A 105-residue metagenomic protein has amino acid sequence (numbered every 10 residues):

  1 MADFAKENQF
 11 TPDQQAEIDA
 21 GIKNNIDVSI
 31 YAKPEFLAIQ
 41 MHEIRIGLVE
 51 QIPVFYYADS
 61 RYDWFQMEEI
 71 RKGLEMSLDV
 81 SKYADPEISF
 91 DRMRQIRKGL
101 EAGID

Functional and structural regions predicted by a protein language model:
M1-D105: General marker for long, soluble alpha-helical cores
